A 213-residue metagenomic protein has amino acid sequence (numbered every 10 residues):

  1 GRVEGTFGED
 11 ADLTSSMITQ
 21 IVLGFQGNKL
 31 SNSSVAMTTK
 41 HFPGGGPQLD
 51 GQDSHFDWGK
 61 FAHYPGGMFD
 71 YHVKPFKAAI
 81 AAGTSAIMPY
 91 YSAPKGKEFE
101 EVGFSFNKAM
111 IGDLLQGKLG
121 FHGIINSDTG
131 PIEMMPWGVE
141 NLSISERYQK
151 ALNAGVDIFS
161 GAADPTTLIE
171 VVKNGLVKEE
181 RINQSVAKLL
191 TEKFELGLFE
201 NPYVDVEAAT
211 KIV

Functional and structural regions predicted by a protein language model:
G1-V213: Glycoside hydrolase catalytic-domain context in secreted enzymes
